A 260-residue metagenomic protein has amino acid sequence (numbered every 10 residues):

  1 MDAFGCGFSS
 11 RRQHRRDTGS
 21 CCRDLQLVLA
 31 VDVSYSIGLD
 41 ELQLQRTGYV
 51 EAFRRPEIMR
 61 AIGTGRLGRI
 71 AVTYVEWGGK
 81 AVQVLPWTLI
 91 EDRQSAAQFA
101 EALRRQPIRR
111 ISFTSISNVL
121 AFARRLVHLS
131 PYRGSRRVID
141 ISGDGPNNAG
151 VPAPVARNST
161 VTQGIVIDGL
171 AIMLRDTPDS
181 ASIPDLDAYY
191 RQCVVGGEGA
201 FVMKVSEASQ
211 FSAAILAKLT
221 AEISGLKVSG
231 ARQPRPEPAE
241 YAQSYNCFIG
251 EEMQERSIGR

Functional and structural regions predicted by a protein language model:
F4-V28, S34-E41, R133, V161: Acidic, polar low-complexity linker/tail segments
C21-P86, V119-A123, V138-S142: Von Willebrand factor
A30-D40, V72, P86-T88, A102-F113 (+3 more regions): Second-shell loop/turn segments in exported
T47-I58, I108, R124-Y132, N147 (+4 more regions): Sec-exported extracytoplasmic/periplasmic mature domains
G65-A102, D179-Q192: Short beta-strand-loop
V82, Q98-R137, G169-D185, A214: Von Willebrand factor
P146-Q192: VWA/integrin I-like adhesion module and closely mimicked acidic/polar interface patches used
I172-S229: Von Willebrand factor A/integrin I-like adhesion domains
